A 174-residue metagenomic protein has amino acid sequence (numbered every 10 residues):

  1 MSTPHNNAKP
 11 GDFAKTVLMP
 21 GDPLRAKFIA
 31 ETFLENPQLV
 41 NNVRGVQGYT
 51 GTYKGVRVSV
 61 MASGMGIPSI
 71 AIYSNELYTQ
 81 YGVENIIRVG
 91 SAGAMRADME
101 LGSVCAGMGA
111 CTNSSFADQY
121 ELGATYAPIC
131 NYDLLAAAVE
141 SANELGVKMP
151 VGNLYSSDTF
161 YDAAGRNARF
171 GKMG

Functional and structural regions predicted by a protein language model:
M1-P128, Y132-A136: Metabolite-binding pocket within alpha/beta catalytic cores that recognizes anionic/polar moieties
P128-G174: Active-site rim beta-loop-alpha module in soluble metabolic enzymes
